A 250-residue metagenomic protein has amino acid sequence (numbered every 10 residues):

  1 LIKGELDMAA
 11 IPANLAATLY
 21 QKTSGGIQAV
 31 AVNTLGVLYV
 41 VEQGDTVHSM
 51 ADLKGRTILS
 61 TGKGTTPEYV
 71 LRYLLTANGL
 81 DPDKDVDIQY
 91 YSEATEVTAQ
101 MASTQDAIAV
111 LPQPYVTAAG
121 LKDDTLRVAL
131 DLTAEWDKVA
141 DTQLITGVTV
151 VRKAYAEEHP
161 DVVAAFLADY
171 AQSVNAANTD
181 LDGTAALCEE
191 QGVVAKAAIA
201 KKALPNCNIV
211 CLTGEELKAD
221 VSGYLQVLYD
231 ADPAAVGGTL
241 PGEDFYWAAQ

Functional and structural regions predicted by a protein language model:
L1-D83, Q89, A107, Q113 (+1 more regions): Short, glycine-/small- and polar/acidic-enriched structural segments that line small-molecule recognition paths
M8-I11, V32, D45, L59-P67 (+7 more regions): Extracytoplasmic/periplasmic, Sec-exported soluble proteins
A13-L15, T23, T95-L187: Pocket-lining segment of extracytoplasmic ligand-binding domains
T18, D52, A99-Q100, A118 (+2 more regions): Well-formed, non-transmembrane alpha-helical positions, independent of function
G36, K54, I145-G147, P241: Residues that flank catalytic or metal-binding motifs in active/ligand-binding sites
D83-K84, I88, T184-L187, A235-G242: Surface-exposed patches in mature extracellular/periplasmic domains of secreted proteins
A156-A231: Secondary-structure end/capping motifs
S222-Q250: Conserved C-terminal helix/tail region of periplasmic/extracytoplasmic solute-binding proteins
